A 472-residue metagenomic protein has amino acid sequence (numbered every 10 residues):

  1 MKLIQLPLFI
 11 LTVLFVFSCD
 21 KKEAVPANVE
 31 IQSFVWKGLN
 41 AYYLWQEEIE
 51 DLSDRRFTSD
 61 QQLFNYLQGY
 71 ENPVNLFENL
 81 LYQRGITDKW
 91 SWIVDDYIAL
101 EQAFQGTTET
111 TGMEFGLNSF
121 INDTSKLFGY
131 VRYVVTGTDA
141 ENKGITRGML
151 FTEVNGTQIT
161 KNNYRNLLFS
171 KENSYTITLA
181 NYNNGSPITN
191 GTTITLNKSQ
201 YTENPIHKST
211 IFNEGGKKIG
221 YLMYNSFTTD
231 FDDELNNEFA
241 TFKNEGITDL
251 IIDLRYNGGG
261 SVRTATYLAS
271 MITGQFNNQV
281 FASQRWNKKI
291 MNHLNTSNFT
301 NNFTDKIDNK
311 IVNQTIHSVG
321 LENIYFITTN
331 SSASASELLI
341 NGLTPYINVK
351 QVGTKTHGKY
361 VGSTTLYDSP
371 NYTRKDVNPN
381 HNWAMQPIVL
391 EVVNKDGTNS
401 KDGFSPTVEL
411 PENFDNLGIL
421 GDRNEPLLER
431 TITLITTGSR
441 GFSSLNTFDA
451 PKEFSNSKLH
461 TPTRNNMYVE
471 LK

Functional and structural regions predicted by a protein language model:
M1-L6, K21: Positively charged n-region of N-terminal signal peptides that target proteins for export
K2-L3, Q102-G106, L167-F169, S186 (+4 more regions): A general structural signal for short secondary-structure junctions and capping/turn motifs
F9: Acidic, glycine-enriched active-site microenvironments
F15-S18: C-terminal motif of bacterial Sec signal peptides marking the signal peptidase cleavage site
D20-D249, G258, G274, T447-K472: Flexible, low-complexity junctional segments that flank or bridge functional domains
Y221, S226, D230-N237, T241-F242 (+2 more regions): C-terminal "post-core" interaction segments
